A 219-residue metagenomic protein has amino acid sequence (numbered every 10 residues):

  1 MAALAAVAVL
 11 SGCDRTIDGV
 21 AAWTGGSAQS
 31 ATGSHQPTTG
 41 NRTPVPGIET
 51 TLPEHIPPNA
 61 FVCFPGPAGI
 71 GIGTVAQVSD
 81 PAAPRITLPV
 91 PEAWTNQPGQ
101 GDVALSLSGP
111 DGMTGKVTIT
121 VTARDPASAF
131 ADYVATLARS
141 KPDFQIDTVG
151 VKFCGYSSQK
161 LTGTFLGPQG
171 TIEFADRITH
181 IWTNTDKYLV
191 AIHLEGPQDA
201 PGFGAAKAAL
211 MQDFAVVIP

Functional and structural regions predicted by a protein language model:
M1-A104, E195-P219: N-terminal targeting sequences that direct proteins away from the cytosol to non-cytosolic compartments
T24, N41-G66, N96-V190, E195-A205: Conserved polar/disulfide-associated segments of primarily extracytoplasmic proteins
